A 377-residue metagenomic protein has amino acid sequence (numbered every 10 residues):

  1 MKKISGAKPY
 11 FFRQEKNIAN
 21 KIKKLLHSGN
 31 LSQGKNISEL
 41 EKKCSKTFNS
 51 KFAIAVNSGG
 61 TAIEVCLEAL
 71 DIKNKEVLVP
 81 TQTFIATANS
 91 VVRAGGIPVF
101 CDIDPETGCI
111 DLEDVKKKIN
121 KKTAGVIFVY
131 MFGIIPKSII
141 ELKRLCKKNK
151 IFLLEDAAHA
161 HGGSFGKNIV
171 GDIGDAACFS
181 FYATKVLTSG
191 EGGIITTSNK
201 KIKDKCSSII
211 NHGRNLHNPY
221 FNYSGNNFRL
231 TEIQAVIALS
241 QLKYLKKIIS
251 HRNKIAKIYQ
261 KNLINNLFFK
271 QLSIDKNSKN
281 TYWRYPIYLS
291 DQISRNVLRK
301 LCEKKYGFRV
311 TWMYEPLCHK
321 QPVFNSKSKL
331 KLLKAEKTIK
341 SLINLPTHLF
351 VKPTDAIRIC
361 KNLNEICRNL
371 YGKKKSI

Functional and structural regions predicted by a protein language model:
M1-I72, F128, L142, K147 (+2 more regions): Conserved PLP-binding active-site segment in aminotransferase class I/II-type PLP enzymes
I22, C44, A62, V77 (+15 more regions): Generic structural signal for small/hydrophobic residues in well-ordered secondary structure, especially within
E64-N120, G125: Conserved PLP-anchoring active-site segment centered on the Schiff-base-forming lysine
A94, K148-N149, K305-Y306, L370: Helix C-cap/helix->beta junction micro-motif
E106-S189, I194-T196, K200-K201: Active-site phosphate-binding strand-loop segment of PLP-dependent enzymes
A160-G166, I173-R284, P316-H319: Active-site region of PLP-dependent enzymes
H212-N218, I258, N262, V297-K331 (+2 more regions): Conserved PLP cofactor-binding pocket of PLP-dependent enzymes
D275, Y282-D291, Q321-K329, K340-P353: Conserved PLP-binding active-site segment of the aspartate aminotransferase-like
